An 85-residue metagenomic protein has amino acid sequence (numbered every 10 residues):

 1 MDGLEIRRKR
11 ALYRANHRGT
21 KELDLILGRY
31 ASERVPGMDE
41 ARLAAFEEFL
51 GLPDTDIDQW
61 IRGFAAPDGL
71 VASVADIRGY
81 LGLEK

Functional and structural regions predicted by a protein language model:
D2-K85: Positively charged, polar, low-complexity stretches
